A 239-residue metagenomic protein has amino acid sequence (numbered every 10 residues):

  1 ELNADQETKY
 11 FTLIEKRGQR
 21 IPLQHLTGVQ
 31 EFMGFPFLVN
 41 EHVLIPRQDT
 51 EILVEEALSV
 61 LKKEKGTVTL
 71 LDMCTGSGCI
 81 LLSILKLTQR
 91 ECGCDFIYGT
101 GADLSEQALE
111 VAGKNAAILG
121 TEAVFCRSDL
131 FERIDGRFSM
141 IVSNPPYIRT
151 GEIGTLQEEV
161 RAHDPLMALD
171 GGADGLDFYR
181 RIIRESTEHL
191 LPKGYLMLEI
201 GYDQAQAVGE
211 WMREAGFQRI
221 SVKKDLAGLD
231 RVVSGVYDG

Functional and structural regions predicted by a protein language model:
E1-V60: Conserved AdoMet
T27, C126-S128, I200, K224: Short loop/edge segments at beta-strand edges and connector loops that shape dinucleotide/nucleotide cofactor-binding
P36, Y98, E122-V124, Q218-S221: Conserved beta-strand segments of alpha/beta enzyme cores
I52-T155: Conserved SAM/SAH cofactor-binding pocket of Class I
A57, I84, V160, I182-S186: Class I S-adenosylmethionine-dependent transferase superfamily signal
P145-Y147, V236-G239: C-terminal beta-strand of the catalytic ATP-binding
Y147-D177: Mobile active-site "lid"/loop adjacent to the S-adenosyl-L-methionine
A173-Y237: Conserved Class I SAM-dependent methyltransferase catalytic core
